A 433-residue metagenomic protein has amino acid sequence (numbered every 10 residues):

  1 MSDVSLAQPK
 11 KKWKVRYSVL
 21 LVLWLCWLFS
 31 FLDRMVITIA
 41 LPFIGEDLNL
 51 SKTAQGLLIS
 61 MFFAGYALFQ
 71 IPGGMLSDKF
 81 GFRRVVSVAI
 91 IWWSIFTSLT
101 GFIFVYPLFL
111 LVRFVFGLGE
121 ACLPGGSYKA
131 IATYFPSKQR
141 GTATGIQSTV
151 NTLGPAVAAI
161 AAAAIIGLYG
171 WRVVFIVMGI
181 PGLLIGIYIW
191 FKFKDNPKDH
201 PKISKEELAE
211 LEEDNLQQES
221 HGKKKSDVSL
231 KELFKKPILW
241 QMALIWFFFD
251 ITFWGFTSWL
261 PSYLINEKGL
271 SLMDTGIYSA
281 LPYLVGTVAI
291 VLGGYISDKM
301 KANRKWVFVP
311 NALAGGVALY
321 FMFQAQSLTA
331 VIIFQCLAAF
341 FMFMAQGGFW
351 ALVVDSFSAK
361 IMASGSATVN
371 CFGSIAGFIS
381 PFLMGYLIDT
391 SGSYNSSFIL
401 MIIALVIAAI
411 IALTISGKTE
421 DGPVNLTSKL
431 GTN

Functional and structural regions predicted by a protein language model:
I37-T38, K231-I290, Q346, W350: Extracytoplasmic gate region of multi-pass secondary transporters
N49, G81, F102-L108, G119 (+5 more regions): Helix-breaking motifs and short loop linkers at transmembrane-helix boundaries and internal kinks in secondary membrane
L68-P107: Conserved MFS/SLC helix-loop-helix module at the cytosolic interface between two early adjacent transmembrane helices
I71-G81, I290-A302, I388: Helix-to-loop junctions at the C-terminal end of transmembrane segments in multipass secondary transporters
K79-I90, D298-A312: Cytoplasmic membrane-interface "Motif A"-like loop-to-helix N-cap segments of 12-TM Major Facilitator Superfamily
V112-T152: Cytoplasmic helix-loop-helix junction between adjacent transmembrane helices in 12-TM secondary transporters
Q147-H200: Helix-loop-helix hairpin linking two adjacent transmembrane segments in secondary transporters
N303-L352: C-terminal transmembrane helical hairpin of 12-TM major facilitator-type secondary transporters
